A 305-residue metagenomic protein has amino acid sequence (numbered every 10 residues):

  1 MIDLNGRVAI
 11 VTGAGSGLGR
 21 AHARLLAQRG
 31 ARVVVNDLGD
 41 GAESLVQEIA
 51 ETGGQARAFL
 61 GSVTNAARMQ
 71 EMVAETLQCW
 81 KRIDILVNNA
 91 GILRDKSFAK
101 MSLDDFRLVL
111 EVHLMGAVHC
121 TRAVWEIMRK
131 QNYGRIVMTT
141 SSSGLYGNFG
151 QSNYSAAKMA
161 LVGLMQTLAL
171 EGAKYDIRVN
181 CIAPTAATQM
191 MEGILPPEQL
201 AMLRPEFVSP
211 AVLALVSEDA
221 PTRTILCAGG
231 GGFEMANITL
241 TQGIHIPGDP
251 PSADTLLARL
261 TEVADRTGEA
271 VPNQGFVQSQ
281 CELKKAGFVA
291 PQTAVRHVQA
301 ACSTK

Functional and structural regions predicted by a protein language model:
D3-V34: Canonical Rossmann dinucleotide-binding motif of NAD(H)/NADP(H)-dependent dehydrogenases/reductases, specifically
T52-Q55, E75-N88, R94, Y133 (+1 more regions): A glycine-rich helix->loop->beta "capping" turn within Rossmann-like NAD(P)(H)-dependent oxidoreductase domains
L60-E71, L103: The beta1-alpha1 cofactor-binding region of Rossmann-like NAD(H)/NADP(H)-dependent oxidoreductases
S97-F98, D105-L110: Substrate-binding pocket helix/loop in short-chain dehydrogenase/reductase
T121, A157: Active-site helix of classical SDR
S141: Residue(s) in the substrate-gating loop at a strand-loop-helix junction that position the organic substrate next
C181, Q199-C302: C-terminal helical subdomain
